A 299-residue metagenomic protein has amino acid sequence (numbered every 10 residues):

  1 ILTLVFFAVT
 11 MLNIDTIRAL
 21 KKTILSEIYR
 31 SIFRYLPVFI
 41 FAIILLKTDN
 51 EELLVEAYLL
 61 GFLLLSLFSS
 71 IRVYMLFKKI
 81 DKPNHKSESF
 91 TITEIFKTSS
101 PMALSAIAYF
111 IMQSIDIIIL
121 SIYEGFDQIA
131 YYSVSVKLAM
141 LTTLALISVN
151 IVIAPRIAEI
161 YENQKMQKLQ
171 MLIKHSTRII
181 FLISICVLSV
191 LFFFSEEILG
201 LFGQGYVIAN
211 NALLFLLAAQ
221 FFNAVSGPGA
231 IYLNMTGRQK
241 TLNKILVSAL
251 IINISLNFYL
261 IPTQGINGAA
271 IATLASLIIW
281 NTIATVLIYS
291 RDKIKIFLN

Functional and structural regions predicted by a protein language model:
I1, F126-Q128, M166, K174 (+1 more regions): Interfacial segments at transmembrane-helix termini and the short loops linking adjacent helices
F6-Y29, A218-I245: Membrane-interface junctions at transmembrane-helix termini in multi-pass inner-membrane proteins
A19, S135, A139-Q164, Q170 (+1 more regions): Helix-loop junctions and terminal segments of transmembrane helices in multi-pass membrane transport/translocation
A19-L20, K47-T48, S114, Y123-F126 (+2 more regions): Helix-loop interface residues and adjacent transmembrane-helix termini in multi-pass membrane transporters, primarily
I28-F77, S248-I252, I266-S290: Hydrophobic alpha-helical transmembrane segments
E51-Y58, S69-Q113, R156, Y161-K168 (+1 more regions): Interhelical loop/hinge segments that connect adjacent transmembrane helices in multipass membrane
F90, E94-P101, M171-I180, S184-V187 (+5 more regions): Membrane-interface "helix-start" segments
P101, D116-I118, A130-I147, I179 (+1 more regions): Alpha-helical transmembrane segments of polytopic membrane transporters and translocases
